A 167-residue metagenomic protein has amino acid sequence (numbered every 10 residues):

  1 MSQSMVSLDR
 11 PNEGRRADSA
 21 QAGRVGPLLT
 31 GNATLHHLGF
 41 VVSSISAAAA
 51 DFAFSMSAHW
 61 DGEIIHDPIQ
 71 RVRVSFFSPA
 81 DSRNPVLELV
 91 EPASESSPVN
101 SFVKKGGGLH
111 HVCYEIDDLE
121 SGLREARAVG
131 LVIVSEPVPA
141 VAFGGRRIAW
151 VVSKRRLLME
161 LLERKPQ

Functional and structural regions predicted by a protein language model:
Q3-A49, G107-Y114, K165-Q167: N-terminal beta-strand motif that seeds the catalytic metal site of vicinal oxygen chelate
A17, L29-A33, F40-N84, S121-R124 (+3 more regions): Core segments of cupin and vicinal oxygen chelate
A80, V90-P92, R164: Generic beta-structure capping elements
V86-H110: Helix-adjacent hinge/juxtasegments
S101-A128: Mid-chain, well-packed structural core segment of small domains
I148-S153, E160: A short beta-strand motif that forms the metal-chelation/ATP-contact edge of phosphoryl-transfer active sites
L158-R164: A hydrophobic membrane-anchoring alpha-helix module
